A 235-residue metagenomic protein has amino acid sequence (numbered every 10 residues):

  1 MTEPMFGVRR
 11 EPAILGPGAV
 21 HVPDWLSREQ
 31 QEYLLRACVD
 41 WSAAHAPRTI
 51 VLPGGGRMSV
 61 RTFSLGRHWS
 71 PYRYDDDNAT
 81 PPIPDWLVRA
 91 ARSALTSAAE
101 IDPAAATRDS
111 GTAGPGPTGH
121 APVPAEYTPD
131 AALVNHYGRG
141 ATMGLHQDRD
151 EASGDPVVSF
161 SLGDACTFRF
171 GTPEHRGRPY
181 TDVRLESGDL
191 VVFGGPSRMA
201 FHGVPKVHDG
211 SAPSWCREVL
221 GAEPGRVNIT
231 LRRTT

Functional and structural regions predicted by a protein language model:
M1-T235: Non-heme Fe(II) oxygenase metal-center motifs and adjacent flexible, charged/small-residue loops
